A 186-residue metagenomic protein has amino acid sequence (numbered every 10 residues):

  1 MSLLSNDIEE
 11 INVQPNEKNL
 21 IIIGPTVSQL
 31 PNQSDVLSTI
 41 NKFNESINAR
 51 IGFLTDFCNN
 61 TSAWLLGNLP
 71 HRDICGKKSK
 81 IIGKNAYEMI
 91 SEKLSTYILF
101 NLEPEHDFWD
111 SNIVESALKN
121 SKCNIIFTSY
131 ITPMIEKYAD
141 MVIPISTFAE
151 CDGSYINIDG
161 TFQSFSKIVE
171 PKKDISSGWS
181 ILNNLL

Functional and structural regions predicted by a protein language model:
M1-L186: Non-catalytic alpha/beta scaffold blocks inside enzyme catalytic domains
